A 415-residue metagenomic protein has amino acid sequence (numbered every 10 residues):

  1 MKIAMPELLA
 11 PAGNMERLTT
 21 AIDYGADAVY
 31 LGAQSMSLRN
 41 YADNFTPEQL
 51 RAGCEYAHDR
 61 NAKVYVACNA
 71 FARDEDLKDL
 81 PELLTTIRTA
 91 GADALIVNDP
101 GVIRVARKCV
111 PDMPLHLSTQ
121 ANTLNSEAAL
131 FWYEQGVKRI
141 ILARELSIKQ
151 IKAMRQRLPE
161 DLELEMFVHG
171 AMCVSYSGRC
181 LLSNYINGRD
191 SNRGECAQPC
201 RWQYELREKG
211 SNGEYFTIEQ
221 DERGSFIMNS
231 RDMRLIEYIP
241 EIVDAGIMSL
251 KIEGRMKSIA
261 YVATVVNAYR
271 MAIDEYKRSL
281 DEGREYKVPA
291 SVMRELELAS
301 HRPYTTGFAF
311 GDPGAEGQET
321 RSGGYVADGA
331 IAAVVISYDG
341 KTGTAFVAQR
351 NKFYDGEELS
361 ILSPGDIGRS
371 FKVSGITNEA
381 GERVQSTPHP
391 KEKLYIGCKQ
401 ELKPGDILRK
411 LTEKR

Functional and structural regions predicted by a protein language model:
M1-Y24, A28-L38, G53-C54, R60-A70 (+4 more regions): Surface-exposed amphipathic alpha-helical tracts and adjacent flexible/coil segments at the periphery of soluble enzymes
A42-R51: Aromatic- and glycine-enriched glycan-recognition loops and surfaces that form the carbohydrate-binding subsites
V66-A67, V97, L117-T119: Short beta-strand elements of ligand-binding domains
K78, D112-L124: Gly/Gly-Pro- and Ser/Thr-rich, intrinsically disordered tail segments characteristic of DNA damage-repair and tolerance
G101-V102: Alpha-helix capping/helix-boundary segments
A106: RNase H-like DDE/DDD metal-dependent nuclease/strand-transfer catalytic core used by mobile genetic elements
